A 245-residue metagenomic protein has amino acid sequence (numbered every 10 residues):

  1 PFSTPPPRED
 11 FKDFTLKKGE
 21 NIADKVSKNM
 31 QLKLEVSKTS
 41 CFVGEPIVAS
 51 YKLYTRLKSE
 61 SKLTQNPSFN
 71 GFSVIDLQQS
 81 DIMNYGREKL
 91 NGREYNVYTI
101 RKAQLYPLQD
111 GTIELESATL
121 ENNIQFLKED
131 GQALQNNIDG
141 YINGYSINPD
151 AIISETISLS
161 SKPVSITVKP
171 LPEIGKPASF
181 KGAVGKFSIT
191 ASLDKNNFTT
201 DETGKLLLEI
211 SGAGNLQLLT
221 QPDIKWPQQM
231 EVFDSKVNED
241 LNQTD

Functional and structural regions predicted by a protein language model:
P1-D245: Surface-exposed interaction/ligand-binding surfaces
